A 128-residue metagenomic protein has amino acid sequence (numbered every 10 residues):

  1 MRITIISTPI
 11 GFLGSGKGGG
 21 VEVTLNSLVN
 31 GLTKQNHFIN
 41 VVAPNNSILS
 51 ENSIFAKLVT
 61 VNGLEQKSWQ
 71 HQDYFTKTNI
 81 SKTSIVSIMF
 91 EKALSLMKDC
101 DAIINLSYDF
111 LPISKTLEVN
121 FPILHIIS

Functional and structural regions predicted by a protein language model:
M1, H37, A56, C100-D101 (+1 more regions): A structural micro-motif
M1-N46: N-terminal subdomain of nucleotide-sugar transferases
I10-F12, K34-K77: N-terminal strand-loop element at the rim of the active site of nucleotide-sugar-dependent glycosyltransferases
G18-E22, K82-V86, N105: A conditional alpha-helix N-cap/helix-loop micro-motif detector
S47-I54, P112-N120: Short loop/helix-cap segments at secondary-structure boundaries that form the rim of catalytic
Q72-A102: An amphipathic, basic-hydrophobic alpha-helix
A102-N105, L117-S128: Active-site proximal beta-strand in glycosyltransferases
L106-L111: Short, solvent-exposed amphipathic helices
